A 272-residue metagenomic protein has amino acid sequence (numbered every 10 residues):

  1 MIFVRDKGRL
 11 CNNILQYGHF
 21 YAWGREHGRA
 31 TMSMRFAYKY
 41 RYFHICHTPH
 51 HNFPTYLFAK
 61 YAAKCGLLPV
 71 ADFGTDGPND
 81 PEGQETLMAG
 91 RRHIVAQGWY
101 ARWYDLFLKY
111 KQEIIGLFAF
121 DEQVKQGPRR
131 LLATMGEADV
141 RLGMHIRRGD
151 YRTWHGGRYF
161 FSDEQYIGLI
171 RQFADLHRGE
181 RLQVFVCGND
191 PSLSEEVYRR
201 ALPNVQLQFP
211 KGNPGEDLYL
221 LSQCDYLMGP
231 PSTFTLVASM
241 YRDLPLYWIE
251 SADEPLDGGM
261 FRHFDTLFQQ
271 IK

Functional and structural regions predicted by a protein language model:
M1-F3: Extreme N-terminal starter segment of soluble prokaryotic enzymes
R5-L15: A short, glycine/small-residue-rich beta-strand->loop->alpha-helix junction that serves as a flexible
C11-N12, K39-H44, D150-W154, S192-E196 (+2 more regions): Short catalytic/ligand-binding loop motif for oxyanion handling, primarily in non-cytosolic enzymes, centered on
L15-G24, Y166-A174: Histidine-anchored nucleotide/phosphate-binding helix
R29-Y40: A short beta-strand-loop structural module common to alpha/beta enzyme folds
S33-R35, H145, Q183-G188: Short beta-strand segments
K39-R181, K272: Secretory-pathway luminal glycosyltransferase catalytic domains
L176-E250, L256, F261, T266: Donor-binding and catalytic core of enzymes assembling or modifying cell-surface/extracellular glycoconjugates
